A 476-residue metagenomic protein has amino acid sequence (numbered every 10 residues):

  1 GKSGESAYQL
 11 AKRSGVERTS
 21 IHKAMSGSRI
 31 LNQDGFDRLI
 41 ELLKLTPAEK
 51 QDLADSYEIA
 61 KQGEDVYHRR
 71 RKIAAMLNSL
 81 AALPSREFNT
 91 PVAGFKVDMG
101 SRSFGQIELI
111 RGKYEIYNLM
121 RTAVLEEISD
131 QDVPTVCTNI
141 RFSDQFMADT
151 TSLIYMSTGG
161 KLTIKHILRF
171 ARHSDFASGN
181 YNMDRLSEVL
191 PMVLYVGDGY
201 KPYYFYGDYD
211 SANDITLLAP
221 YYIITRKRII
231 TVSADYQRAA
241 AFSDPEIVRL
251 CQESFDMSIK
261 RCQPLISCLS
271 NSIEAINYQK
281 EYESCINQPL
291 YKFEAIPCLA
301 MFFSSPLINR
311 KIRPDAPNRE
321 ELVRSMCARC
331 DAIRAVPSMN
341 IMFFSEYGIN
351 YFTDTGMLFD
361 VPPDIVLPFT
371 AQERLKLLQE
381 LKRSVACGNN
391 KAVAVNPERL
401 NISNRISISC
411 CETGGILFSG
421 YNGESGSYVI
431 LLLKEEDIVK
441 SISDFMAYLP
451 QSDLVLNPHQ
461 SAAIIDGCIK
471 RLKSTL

Functional and structural regions predicted by a protein language model:
G1-A7: A short, Lys/Arg-rich alpha-helix, primarily the initiator
K2, R13, L42: Residues within the alpha-helical elements of helix-turn-helix
Y8, K12, D37: Residues within the helices of the helix-turn-helix
Q9, S20, E49: Residues in the helix-turn-helix
G15-L31, I40, D55-S56: Recognition helix of helix-turn-helix/homeodomain-like DNA-binding domains that insert into the DNA major groove
D34-G94: Short amphipathic recognition helices of helix-turn-helix/homeodomain-type DNA-binding modules
F104-H459, I464-K473: Hydrophobic protein-protein interaction segments
